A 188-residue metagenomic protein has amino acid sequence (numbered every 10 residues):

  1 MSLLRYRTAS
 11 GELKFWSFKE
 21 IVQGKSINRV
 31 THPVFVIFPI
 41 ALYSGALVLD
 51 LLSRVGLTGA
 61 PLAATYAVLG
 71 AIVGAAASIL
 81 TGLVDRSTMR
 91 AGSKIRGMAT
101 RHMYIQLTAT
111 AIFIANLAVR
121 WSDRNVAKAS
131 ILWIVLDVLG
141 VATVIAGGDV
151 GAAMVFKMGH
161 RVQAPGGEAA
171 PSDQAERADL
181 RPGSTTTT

Functional and structural regions predicted by a protein language model:
S2-L83, S87-T188: Polytopic transmembrane helical bundles with strong interfacial aromatic enrichment
